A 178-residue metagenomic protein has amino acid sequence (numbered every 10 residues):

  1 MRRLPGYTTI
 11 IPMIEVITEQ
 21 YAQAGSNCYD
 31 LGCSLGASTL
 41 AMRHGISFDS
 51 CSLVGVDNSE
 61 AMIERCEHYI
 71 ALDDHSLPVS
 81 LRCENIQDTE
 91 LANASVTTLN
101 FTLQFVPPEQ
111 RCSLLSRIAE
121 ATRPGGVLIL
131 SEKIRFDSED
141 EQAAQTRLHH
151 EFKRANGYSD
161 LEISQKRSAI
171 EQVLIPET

Functional and structural regions predicted by a protein language model:
G6-A24: Conserved alpha-helix/loop element of class I SAM-dependent methyltransferases that forms part of the SAM/SAH-binding
Y29, L35, T39-Q87: Class I SAM-dependent methyltransferase SAM/SAH-binding core
D88-A92: Short conserved loop adjoining the S-adenosyl-L-methionine
T98: A conserved beta-strand element that flanks and buttresses the S-adenosyl-L-methionine
F101-Q104: Short catalytic micro-motifs in class I SAM-dependent methyltransferases
C112-P124: A short glycine-rich, Lys/Arg-flanked "PGG" loop and its adjoining helix->strand segment in the class I
G125-K133: Conserved beta-strand signature within the Rossmann-like core of class I S-adenosyl-L-methionine
K133-T178: C-terminal alpha-helical "lid/dimerization" subdomain adjacent to the S-adenosyl-L-methionine
